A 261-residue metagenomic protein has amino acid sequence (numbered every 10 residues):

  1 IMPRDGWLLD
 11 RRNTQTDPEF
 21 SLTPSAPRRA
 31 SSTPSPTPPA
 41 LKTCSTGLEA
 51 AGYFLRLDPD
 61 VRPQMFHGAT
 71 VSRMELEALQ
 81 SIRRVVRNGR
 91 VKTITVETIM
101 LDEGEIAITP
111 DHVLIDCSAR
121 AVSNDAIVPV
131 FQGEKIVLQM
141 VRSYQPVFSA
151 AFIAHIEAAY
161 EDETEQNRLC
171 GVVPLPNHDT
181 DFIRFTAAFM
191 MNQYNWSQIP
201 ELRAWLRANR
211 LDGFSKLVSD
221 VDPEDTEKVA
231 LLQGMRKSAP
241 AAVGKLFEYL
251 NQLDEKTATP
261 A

Functional and structural regions predicted by a protein language model:
I1-E49, F54-R56, V61-E77, R84-R87 (+2 more regions): Rossmann-like dinucleotide-binding core of oxidoreductases
S21, S25, S31-S35, S45 (+10 more regions): Generic serine detector
P24, P34-T37, Q145, N195 (+4 more regions): Intrinsic-disorder-associated interaction segments
A51-G52, R56-P63, T70-I127, S215-A261: C-terminal catalytic lobe of FAD-dependent flavoproteins
V85-N88, K92-D225: Glycine-enriched catalytic-core subsegment of oxygenase/oxidase enzymes
